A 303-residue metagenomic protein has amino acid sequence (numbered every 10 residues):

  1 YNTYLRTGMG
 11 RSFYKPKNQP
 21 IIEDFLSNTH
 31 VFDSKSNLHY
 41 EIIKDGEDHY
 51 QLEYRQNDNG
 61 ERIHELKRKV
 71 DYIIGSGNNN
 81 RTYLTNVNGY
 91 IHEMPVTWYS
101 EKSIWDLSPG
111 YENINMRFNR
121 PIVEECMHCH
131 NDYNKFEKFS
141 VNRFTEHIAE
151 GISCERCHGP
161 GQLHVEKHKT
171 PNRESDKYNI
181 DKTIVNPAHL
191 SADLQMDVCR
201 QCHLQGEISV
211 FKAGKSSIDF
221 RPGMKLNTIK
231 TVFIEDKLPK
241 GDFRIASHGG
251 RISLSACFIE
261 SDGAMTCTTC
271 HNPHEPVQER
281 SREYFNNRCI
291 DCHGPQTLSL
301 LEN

Functional and structural regions predicted by a protein language model:
N2-I74, T82-V87, P95, L107-E112 (+1 more regions): Primarily the internal scaffold of c-type cytochrome electron-transfer domains, especially repeated/multiheme c-type
N88-I122: A short, surface-exposed interaction/processing loop segment used at functional sites
V123-H128: Function-dense linear segments that define catalytic or interfacial modules in macromolecule-processing proteins
